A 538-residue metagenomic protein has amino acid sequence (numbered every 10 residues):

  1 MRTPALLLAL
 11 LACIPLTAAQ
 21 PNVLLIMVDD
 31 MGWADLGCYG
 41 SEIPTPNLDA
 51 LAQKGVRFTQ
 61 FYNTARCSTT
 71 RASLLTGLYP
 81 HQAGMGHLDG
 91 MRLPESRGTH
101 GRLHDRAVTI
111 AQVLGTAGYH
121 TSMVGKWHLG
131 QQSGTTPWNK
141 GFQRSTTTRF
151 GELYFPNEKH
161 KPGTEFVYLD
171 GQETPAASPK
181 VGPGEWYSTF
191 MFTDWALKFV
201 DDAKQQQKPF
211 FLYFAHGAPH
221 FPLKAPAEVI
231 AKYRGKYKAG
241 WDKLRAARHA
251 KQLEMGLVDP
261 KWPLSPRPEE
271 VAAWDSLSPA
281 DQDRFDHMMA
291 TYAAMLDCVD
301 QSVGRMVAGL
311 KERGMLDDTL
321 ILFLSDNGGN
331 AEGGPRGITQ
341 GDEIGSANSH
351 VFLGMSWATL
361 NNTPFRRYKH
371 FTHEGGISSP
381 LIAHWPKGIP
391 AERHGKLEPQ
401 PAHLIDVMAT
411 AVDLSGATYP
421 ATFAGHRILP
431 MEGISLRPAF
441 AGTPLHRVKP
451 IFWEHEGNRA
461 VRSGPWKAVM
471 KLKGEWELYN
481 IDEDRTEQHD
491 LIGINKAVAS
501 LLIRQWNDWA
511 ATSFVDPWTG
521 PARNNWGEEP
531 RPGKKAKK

Functional and structural regions predicted by a protein language model:
P4-P15: Bacterial N-terminal signal peptides
A18-L472, W476, E483-A511, D516-K538: Formylglycine-dependent sulfatase
